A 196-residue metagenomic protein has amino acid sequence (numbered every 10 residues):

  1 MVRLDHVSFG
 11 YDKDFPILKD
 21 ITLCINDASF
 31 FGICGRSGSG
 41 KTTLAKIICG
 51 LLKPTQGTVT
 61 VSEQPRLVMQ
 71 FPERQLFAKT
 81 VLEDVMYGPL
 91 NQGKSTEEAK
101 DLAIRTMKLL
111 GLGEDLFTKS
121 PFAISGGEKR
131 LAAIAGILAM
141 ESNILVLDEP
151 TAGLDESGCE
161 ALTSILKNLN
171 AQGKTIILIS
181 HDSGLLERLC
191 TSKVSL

Functional and structural regions predicted by a protein language model:
C49: Helix-to-loop junction immediately C-terminal to a conserved catalytic motif
E98-D115: Conserved ABC ATPase "signature" region
S120-I124, E128: Conserved ABC ATPase signature
A133-I134: Hydrophobic anchor residue at the start of the ABC signature
I137-L138: ABC ATPase C-loop
L145-D148: Catalytic Walker B motif of ABC-type/P-loop ATPase nucleotide-binding domains
D155: ABC-family nucleotide-binding domains
S180-H181: H-loop/switch region of ABC-family ATPase nucleotide-binding domains
